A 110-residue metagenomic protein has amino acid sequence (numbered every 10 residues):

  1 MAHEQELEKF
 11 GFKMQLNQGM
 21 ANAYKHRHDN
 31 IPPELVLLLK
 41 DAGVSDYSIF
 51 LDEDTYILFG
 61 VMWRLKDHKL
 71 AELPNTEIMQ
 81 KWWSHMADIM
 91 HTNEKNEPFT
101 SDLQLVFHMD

Functional and structural regions predicted by a protein language model:
M1-L7, H108-D110: Basic/polar N-terminal segments that are highly enriched at the extreme N-terminus, encompassing both cleavable
L7-K9, T55: A general secondary-structure signal for short beta-strands and their flanking turns/coil in non-transmembrane regions
K9-Q15: Active-site-flanking beta-strand signature of metal-NTP-handling nucleotidyl enzymes and homologous cyclase-like
L16-Q18, K66: Beta-strand elements of well-folded, non-transmembrane domains
M20-S45: Short amphipathic alpha-helical segments
V36-F59, W63-L65: Short, glycine- and small/hydrophobic-rich beta-strand elements in well-ordered beta-sheets
A42, W63-S101: An amphipathic, aromatic/His-enriched active-site/gating alpha helix that lines ligand/cofactor pockets
F99-D110: Charged phosphate-binding loop/patch that engages nucleotide di/tri-phosphates or the phosphate backbone of nucleic
